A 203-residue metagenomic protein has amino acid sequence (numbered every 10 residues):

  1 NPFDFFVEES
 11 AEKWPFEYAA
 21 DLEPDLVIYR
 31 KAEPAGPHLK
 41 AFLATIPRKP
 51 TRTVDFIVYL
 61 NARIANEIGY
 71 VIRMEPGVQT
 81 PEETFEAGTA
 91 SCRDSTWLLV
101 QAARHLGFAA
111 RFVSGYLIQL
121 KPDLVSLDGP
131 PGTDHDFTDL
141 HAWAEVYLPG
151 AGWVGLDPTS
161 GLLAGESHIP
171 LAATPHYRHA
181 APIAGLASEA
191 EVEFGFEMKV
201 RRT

Functional and structural regions predicted by a protein language model:
N1-E9: "Short basic amphipathic alpha-helical interaction patches in structured regions
F3, P24, G152, G165-S167 (+1 more regions): Generic structural motif recognizing short loop/turn segments at the entrances and edges of beta-strands
S10-A90, P175-Y177, V192, M198-R202: Secondary-structure boundary elements
A44, A62, D94-S188: Hydrophobic/aromatic-rich core segments of domains that either
